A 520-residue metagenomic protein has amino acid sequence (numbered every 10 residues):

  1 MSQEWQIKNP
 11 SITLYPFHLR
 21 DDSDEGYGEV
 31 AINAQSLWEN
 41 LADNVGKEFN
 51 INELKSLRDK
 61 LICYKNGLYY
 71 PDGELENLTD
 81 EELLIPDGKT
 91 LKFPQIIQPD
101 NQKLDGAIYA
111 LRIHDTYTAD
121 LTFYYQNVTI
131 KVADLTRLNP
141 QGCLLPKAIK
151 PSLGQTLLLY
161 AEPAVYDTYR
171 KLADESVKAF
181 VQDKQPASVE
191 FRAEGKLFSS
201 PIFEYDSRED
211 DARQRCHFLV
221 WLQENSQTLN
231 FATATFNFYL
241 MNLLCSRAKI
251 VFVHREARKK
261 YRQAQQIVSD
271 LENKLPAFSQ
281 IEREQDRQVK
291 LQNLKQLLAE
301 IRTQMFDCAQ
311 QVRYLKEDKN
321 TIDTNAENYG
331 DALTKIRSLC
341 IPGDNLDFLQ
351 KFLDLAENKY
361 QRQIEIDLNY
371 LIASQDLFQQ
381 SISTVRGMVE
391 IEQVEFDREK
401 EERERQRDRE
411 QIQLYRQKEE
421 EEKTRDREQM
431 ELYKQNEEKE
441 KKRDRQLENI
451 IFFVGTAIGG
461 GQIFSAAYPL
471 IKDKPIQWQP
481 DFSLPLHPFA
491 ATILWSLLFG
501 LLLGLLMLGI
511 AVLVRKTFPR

Functional and structural regions predicted by a protein language model:
M1-L157, A161-P163: Long, solvent-exposed N-terminal ectodomains/accessory regions that are displayed to the extracellular/lumenal milieu
E29, A42-F49, E53, Q185-F191 (+2 more regions): N-terminal juxtamembrane/topogenic regions of multi-pass membrane proteins
P86-E300, F306: Extended alpha-helical interaction modules
I267, L271-E282, V312-L346: Extended alpha-helical coiled-coil "stalk/arm" regions that act as elongated linkers or oligomerization scaffolds
D286-V289, N293-Q296, E300-T303, D307 (+5 more regions): Residue preference for a single heptad-register face of alpha-helical coiled-coils
F306, Q310-R313, E317, R362 (+3 more regions): Heptad-repeat alpha-helical rod positions in long coiled-coil/spectrin-like domains
C308, G330-I366, K400: Long amphipathic all-alpha helical oligomerization modules
L368, I372-R520: Hydrophobic alpha-helical transmembrane segments and their immediately adjacent juxtamembrane loops
